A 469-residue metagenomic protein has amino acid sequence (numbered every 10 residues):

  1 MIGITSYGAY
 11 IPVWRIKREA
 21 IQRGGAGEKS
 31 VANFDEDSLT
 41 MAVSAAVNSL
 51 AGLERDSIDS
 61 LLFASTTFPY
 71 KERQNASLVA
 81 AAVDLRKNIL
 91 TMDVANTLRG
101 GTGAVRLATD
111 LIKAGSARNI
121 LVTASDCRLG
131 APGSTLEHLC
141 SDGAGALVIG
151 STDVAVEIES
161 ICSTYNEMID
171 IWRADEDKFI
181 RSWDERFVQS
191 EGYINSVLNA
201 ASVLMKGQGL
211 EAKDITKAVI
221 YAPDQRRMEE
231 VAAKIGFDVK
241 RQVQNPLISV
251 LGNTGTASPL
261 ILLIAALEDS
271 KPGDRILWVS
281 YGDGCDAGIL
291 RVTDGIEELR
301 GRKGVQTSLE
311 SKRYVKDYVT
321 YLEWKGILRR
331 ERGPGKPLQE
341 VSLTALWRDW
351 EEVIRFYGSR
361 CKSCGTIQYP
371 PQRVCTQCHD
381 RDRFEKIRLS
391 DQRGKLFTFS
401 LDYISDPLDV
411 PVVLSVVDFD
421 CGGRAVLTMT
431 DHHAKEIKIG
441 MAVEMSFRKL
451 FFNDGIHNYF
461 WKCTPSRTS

Functional and structural regions predicted by a protein language model:
M1-S38, G133-E191, N195, K271 (+1 more regions): Condensing-enzyme catalytic core mediating Claisen C-C bond formation in acyl metabolism
L39, V43, T67-F68, R86-N88 (+3 more regions): Claisen-condensing/thiolase-fold acyl-transfer catalytic domains that form or cleave C-C bonds in fatty acid
A45-D59, L198-T216, I235: Phosphate/pyrophosphate-binding loops at sites that engage ATP/ADP/AMP, CoA/4′-phosphopantetheine, polyphosphate
G335-R393: Cys/His-rich short segments
F399-S405, L450: Short, conserved beta-turn/loop elements at beta-strand boundaries and strand-helix junctions
I404-V416, H457-F460: Short aromatic-glycine-enriched beta-strand elements
D431-M445: Short nucleic-acid-contacting surface segments enriched for D/E, G, S/T with interspersed K/R
S446-S469: OB-fold/S1-family single-stranded nucleic acid-binding modules
